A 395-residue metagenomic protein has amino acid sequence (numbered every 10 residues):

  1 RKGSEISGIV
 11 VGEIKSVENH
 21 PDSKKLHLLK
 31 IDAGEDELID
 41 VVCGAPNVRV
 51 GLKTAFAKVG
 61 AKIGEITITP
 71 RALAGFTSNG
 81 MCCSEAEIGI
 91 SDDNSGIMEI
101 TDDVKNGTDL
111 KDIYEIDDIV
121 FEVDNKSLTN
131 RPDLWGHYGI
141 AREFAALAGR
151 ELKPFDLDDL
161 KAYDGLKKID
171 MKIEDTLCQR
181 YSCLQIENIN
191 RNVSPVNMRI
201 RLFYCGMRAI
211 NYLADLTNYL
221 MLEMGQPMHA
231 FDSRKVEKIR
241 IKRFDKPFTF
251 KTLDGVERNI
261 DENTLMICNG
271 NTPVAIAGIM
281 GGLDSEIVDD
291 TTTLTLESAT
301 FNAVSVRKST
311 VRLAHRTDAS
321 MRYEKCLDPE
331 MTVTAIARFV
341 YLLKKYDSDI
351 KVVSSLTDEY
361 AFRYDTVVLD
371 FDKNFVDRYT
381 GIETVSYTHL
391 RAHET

Functional and structural regions predicted by a protein language model:
R1-K161, T295, R312-L313, D318 (+4 more regions): Phosphate-backbone binding interfaces of nucleic-acid-interacting proteins
E13-G34, L38-D40, T217-D284: Conserved mixed alpha/beta core segments that line enzyme active sites in large multi-domain catalysts
N19, H27, L152-T249: Glycine/proline-enriched, intrinsically flexible loops and inter-domain linkers
L52, T129-A146, R208-M228, N271-D289: Conserved phosphate/anionic-ligand binding catalytic regions in large, soluble enzymes, centered on
G80, G270-Y364: Mobile "lid/hinge" segments at catalytic clefts and subdomain interfaces of large enzymes
D118-S127, Q179-E187, D318-C326, F362-T380: Short, hydrophobic beta-strand segments
L152-I169, I350-F375: Terminal amphipathic helices with adjacent charged low-complexity linkers/tails
T388-T395: Conserved small/polar residues in nucleotide/adenosyl-binding loops
